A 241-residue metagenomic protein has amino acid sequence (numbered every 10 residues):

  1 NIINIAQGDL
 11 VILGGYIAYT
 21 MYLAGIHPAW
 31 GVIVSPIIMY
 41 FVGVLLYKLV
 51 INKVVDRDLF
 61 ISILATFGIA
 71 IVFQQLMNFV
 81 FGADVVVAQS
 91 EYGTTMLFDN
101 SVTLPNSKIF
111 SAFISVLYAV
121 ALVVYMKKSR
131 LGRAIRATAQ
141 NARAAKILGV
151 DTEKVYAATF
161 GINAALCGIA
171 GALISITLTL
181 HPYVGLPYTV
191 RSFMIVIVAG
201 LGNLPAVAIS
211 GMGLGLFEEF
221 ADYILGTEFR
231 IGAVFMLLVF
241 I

Functional and structural regions predicted by a protein language model:
N1-M21, L46-I61, V198-P205: Single transmembrane alpha-helix segments in multi-pass membrane proteins
I2-I5, M39, R136, N141: Glycine-rich phosphate-binding loops of nucleotide-dependent enzymes
I3-A6, A29-W30, I61, R130 (+4 more regions): Residues that define the loop-to-transmembrane-helix transition and helix capping in multi-pass membrane transporters
A18-Y19, P36-V42, F67-M77, I114-V123 (+3 more regions): Hydrophobic core segments of alpha-helical transmembrane domains in multi-pass membrane transport and ion-translocation
I26-I69, L76, I209-L214: Alpha-helical transmembrane segments within multi-pass membrane transporters and channels
H27-I37, F160-M236: Transmembrane alpha-helical segments in multi-pass inner-membrane proteins
K53-V54, D58-K128, K154-A158, F220 (+2 more regions): Transmembrane helix-bundle core of multi-pass membrane transporters and related energy-transducing complexes
V102-L180, L204-I209: Helix-loop-helix "hairpin" substructures at the membrane interface of multi-pass membrane proteins
